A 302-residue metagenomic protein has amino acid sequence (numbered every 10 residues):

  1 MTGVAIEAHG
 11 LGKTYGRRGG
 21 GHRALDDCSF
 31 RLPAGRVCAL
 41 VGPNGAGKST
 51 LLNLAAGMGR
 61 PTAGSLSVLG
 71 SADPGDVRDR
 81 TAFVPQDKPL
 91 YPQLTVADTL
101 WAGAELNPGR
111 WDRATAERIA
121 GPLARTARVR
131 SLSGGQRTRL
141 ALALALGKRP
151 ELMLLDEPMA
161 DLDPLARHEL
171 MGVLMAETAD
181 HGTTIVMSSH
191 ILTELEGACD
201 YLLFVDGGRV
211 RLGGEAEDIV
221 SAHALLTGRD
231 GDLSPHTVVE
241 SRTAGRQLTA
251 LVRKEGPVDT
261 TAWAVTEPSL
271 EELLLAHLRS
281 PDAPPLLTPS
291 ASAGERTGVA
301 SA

Functional and structural regions predicted by a protein language model:
V41-P43: The feature captures the beta-strand-to-loop junction immediately N-terminal to the Walker
A56: Helix-to-loop junction immediately C-terminal to a conserved catalytic motif
A63-V77: Conserved ABC transporter NBD signature motif
D87-L140: ABC-family P-loop ATPase nucleotide-binding domains
M153-E157, L162: Catalytic Walker B motif of ABC-type/P-loop ATPase nucleotide-binding domains
H168-V252: ABC transporter nucleotide-binding domain
